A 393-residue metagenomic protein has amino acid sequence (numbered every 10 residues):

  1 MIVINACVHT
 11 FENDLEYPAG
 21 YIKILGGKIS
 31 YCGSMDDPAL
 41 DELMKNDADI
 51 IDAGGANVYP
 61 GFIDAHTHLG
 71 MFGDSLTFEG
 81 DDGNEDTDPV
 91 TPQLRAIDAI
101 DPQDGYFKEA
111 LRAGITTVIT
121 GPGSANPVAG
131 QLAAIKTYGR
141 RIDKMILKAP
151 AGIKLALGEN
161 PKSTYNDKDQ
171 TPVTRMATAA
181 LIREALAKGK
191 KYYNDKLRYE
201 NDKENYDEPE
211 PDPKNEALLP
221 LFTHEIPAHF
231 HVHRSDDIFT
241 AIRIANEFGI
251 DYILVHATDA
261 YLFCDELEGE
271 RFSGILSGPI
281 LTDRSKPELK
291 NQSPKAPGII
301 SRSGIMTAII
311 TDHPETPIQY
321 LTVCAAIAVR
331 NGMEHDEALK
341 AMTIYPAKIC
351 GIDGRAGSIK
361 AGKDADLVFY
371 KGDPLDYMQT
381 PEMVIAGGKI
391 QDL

Functional and structural regions predicted by a protein language model:
M1-L43, D373, K389: N-terminal metal-binding scaffold of metallo-dependent hydrolase/deaminase domains
I2-V3, L40-I97, R112: Replace "His-x-His-based motif
A6, I22, G27, G55 (+10 more regions): Divalent metal-coordination and catalytic microenvironments
D74, D81-E85, P227, G278-T282 (+1 more regions): His/Asp/Glu-enriched, well-ordered alpha-helical/loop segment that forms or immediately abuts the divalent-metal
N84-A96, A245-I250, S277-R284: Short, basic, glycine/proline-bearing loop/turn elements
L111-Y252: Polyanionic/metal-chelating signatures
P209-P211, F230-R234, H256-D259, S285-P294: A general structural motif
A245-D251, E268-L276, G304-M306: Glycine-enriched alpha-helix->loop->beta-strand junction motifs that scaffold or abut catalytic
